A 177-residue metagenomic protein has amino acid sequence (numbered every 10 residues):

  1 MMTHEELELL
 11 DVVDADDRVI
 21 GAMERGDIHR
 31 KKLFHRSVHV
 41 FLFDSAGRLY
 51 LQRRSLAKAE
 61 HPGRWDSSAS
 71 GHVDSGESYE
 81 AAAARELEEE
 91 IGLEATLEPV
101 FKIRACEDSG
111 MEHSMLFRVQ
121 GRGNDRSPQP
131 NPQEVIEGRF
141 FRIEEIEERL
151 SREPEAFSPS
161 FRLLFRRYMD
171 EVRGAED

Functional and structural regions predicted by a protein language model:
T3-H39, S45: Acidic, metal-coordinating catalytic segment for phosphate/diphosphate chemistry, firing primarily on the Nudix
D27, A57-A59, E155-A156: Short, surface-exposed beta-strand-loop junctions and turns on beta-sheet-rich folds
K31-L33, E60-R64, R139-F140: A short, polar/proline- and glycine-enriched secondary-structure boundary/capping micro-motif
S37-A69: A glycine-rich, hydrophobic loop/mini-helix early in the fold
G71-F157: Unchanged
A156-D177: Charged phosphate-binding loop/patch that engages nucleotide di/tri-phosphates or the phosphate backbone of nucleic
